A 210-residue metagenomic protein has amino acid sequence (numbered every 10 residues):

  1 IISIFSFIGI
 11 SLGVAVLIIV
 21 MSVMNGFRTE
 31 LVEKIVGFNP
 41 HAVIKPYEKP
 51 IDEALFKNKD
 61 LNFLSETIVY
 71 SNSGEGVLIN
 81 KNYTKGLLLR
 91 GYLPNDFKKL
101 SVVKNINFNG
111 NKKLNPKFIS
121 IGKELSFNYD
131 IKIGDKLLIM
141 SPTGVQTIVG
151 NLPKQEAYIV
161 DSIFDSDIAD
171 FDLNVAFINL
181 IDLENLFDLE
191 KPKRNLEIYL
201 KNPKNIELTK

Functional and structural regions predicted by a protein language model:
I1-A15, R28: N-terminal Sec/SRP start-transfer signal
V14-I19, A169-D170: Acidic/glycine-enriched edge-of-secondary-structure segments
A15, S22-L88, N95-K98, F108-N115 (+1 more regions): Hydrophobic, regular-secondary-structure patches
V43-K45, V69, G86-G91, S120 (+4 more regions): Soluble periplasmic/extracytoplasmic beta-strand elements of cell-envelope proteins
K98-K99, K123-L173: Mid-to-C-terminal secondary-structure elements that act as membrane-proximal/extracytoplasmic interface segments
K104-G110, P153: A short alpha->loop->secondary-structure connector
N151-K210: Mechanotransmission and gating elements of multispan inner-membrane complexes involved in transport and envelope
